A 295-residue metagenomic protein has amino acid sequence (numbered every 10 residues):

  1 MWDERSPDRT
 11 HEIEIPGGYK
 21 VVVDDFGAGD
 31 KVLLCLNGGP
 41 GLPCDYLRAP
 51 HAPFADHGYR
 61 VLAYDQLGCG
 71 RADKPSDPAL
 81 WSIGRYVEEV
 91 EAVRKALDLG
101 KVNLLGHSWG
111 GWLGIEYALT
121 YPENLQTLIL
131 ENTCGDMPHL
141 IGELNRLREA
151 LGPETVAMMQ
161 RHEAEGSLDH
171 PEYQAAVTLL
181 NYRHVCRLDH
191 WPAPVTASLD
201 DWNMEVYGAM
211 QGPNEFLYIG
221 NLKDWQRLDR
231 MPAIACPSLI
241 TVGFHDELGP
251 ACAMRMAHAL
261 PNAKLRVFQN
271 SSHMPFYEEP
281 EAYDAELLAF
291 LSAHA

Functional and structural regions predicted by a protein language model:
W2-K20: N-terminal cap/lid segment of alpha/beta-hydrolase-fold proteins
I15-P75, A79: Conserved HGGG/HGGXW glycine-rich cap/lid loop of the alpha/beta-hydrolase fold
A63-W109, A285: Active-site loop/oxyanion-hole signature of alpha/beta-hydrolase fold enzymes
G100-E143: Conserved hydrolase catalytic core segment
T127-S167: Flexible "cap/lid" loop of the alpha/beta hydrolase fold
L151, A157-C236, R255: Alpha/beta-hydrolase
N221, L228-S271: Conserved loop-alpha-helix segment in the C-terminal half of the alpha/beta-hydrolase fold that carries the catalytic
A263-A295: Catalytic active-site module of serine/aspartate enzymes centered on a nucleophile-bearing elbow/loop
